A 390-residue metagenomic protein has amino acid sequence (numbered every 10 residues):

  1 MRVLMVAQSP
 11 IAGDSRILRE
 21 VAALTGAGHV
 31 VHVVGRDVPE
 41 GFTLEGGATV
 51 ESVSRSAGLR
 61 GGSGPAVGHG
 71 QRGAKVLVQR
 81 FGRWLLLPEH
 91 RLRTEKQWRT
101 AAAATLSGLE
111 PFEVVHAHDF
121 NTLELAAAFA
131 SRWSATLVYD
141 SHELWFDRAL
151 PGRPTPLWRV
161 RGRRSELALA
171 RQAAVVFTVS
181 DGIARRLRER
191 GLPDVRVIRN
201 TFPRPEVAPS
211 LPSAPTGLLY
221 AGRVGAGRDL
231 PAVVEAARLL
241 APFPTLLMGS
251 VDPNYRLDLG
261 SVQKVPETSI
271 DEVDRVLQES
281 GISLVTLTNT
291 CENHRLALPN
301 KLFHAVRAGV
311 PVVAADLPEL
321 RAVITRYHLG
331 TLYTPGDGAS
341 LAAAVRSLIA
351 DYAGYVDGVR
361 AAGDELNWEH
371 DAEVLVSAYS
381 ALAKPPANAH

Functional and structural regions predicted by a protein language model:
M1-R55, V175, R199, A232-L240 (+1 more regions): N-terminal subdomain of nucleotide-sugar transferases
E20, P88-S107, E124, A128-R132 (+3 more regions): Membrane-proximal helix-turn-helix segments that form the acceptor-binding/catalytic region of lipid-linked
F177, S210-R228, V234-R238, L375: Conserved donor-binding/catalytic core segment of Leloir-type glycosyltransferases
G182, T201: Carbohydrate-associated surface elements
F243, G249-L277, I282: Nucleotide-activated donor-binding/catalytic signature segment of Leloir-type glycosyltransferases, i.e., the conserved
S283-T286, H304-A314: Short hydrophobic beta-strand element within catalytic cores of glycosyltransferases and related nucleotide-activated
R326-Y327, T331-G338, V345-A353: Conserved acidic donor-binding segment of nucleotide-sugar-dependent glycosyltransferases
A350-S380: A charged, aromatic-enriched C-terminal amphipathic alpha-helix characteristic of glycosyltransferases across folds
